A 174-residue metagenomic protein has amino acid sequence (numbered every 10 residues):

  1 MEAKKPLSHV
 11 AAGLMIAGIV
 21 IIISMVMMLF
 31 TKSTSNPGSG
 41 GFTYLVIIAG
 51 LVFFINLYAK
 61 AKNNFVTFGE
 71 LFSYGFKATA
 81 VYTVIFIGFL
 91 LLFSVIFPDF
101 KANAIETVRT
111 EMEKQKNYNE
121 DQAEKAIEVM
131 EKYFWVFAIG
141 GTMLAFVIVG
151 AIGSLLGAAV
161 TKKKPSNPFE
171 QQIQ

Functional and structural regions predicted by a protein language model:
M1-K4, K163-Q174: Short, charged juxtamembrane terminal tails flanking transmembrane helices
M1-L57: Transmembrane alpha-helical insertion/packing segments
I16-S24, A78-L90, F137, F146 (+1 more regions): Hydrophobic alpha-helical transmembrane segments in multi-pass membrane proteins
S24-K32, I55-A59, F89-S94, G153 (+1 more regions): Membrane-water interface at transmembrane helix exits
L57-L71: Membrane-helix interface/capping segments
F89-Q115: Functional transmembrane-helix hotspots
E111-F134: Short membrane-interface loop/juxtamembrane segments of multi-pass integral membrane proteins
W135-K163: Transmembrane alpha-helical segments in integral membrane proteins
